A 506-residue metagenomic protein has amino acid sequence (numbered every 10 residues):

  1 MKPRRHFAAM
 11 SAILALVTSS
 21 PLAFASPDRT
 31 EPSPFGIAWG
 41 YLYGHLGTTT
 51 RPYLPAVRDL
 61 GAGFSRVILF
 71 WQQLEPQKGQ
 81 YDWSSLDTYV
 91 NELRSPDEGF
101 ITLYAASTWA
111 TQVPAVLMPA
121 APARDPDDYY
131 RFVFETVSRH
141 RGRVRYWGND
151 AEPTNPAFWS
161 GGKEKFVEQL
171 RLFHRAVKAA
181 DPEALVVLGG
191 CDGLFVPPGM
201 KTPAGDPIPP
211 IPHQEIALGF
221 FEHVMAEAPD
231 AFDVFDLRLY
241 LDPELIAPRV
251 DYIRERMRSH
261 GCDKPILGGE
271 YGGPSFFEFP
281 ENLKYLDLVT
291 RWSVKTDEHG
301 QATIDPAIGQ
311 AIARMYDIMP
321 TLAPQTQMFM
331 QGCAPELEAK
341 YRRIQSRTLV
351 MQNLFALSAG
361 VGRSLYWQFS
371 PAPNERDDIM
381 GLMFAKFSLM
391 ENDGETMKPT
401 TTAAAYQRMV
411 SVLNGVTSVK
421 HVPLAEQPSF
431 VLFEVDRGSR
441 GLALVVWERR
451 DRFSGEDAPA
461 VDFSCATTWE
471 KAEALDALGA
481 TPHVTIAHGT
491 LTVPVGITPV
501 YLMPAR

Functional and structural regions predicted by a protein language model:
A9-S19: Bacterial N-terminal signal peptides
S26-F64, I68-F70, G190: Boundary/entry segment of secreted carbohydrate-active catalytic domains
L60-Q80, S84-D230: Substrate-binding cleft and catalytic face of glycoside hydrolase catalytic domains, especially the flexible beta-alpha
Q169-A217, S259-F277, Q301-I304, R314-D317 (+3 more regions): Aromatic-lined carbohydrate-recognition surfaces of secreted/lumenal glycan-active proteins
D192-D236, L241-Y252, R256, P274-K295 (+2 more regions): Substrate-binding cleft/loops of secretory-pathway carbohydrate-active enzymes
L283, Q310-Y406, V422-A425: Aromatic/acidic polysaccharide-binding cleft in carbohydrate-active enzymes
L424-T468, P499: Carbohydrate-binding surface patches
V484-R506: C-terminal beta-strand-rich structural cap/linker in extracellular carbohydrate-active enzymes
